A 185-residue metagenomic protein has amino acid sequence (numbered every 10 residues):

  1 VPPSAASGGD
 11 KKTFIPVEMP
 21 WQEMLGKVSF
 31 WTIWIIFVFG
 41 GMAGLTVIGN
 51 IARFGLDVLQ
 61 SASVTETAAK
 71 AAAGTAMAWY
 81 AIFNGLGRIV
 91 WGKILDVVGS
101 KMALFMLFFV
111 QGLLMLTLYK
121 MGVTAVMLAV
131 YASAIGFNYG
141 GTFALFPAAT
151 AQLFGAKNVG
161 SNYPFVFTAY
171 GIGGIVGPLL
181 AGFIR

Functional and structural regions predicted by a protein language model:
P2-F30: Juxtamembrane intracellular "pre-TM" segments in multi-pass secondary transporters
Q22-G92, G177-A181: Extracytoplasmic gate region of multi-pass secondary transporters
V38, A78-I82, F109, S133 (+1 more regions): Transmembrane alpha-helical cores of Major Facilitator Superfamily
V38, M127-G141: Hydrophobic core of transmembrane alpha-helices in multi-pass small-molecule transporters, especially MFS/SLC-type
I51, G141-F154: Intracellular juxtamembrane helix-capping segments at the cytosolic ends of symmetry-related transmembrane helices
D96-F108: Cytoplasmic membrane-interface "Motif A"-like loop-to-helix N-cap segments of 12-TM Major Facilitator Superfamily
F109-V123: C-terminal ends and interior cores of transmembrane alpha-helices in multi-pass membrane transporters/permeases
Y139, L153-R185: A late C-terminal transmembrane helix in Major Facilitator Superfamily
